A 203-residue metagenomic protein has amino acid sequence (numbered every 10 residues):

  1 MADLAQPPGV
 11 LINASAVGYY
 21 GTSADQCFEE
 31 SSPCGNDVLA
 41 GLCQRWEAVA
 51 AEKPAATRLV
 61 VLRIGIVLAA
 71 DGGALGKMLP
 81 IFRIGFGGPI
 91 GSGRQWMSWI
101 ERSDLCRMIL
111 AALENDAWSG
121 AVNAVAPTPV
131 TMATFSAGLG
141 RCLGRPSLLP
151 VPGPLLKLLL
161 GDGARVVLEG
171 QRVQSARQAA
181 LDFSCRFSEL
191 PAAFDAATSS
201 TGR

Functional and structural regions predicted by a protein language model:
M1-D37: Conserved Rossmann-fold NAD(P)-dependent oxidoreductase catalytic core, especially the SDR/UDP-sugar
T22-V61: Catalytic helix-loop patch of NAD(P)-dependent Rossmann-fold dehydrogenases
A24, A56, L68-K77, A112-V122: Glycine/proline-rich active-site loop of Rossmann-fold NAD(P)-dependent oxidoreductases
P33-L39, G65-G72, S92-I100: Glycine-rich "substrate-gating" loop/helix at the edge of Rossmann-like oxidoreductase active sites
A51, L79-G87, Q95-P129: Alpha-helical substrate-binding/gating segment
M108, N115-D162, D195-A196, T201-R203: Mid/C-terminal beta-alpha module of Rossmann-like enzyme folds, strongest in SDR-family dehydrogenases/epimerases
R165-R203: C-terminal amphipathic/interface module of NAD(P)-dependent oxidoreductases and related NAD-binding regulators
